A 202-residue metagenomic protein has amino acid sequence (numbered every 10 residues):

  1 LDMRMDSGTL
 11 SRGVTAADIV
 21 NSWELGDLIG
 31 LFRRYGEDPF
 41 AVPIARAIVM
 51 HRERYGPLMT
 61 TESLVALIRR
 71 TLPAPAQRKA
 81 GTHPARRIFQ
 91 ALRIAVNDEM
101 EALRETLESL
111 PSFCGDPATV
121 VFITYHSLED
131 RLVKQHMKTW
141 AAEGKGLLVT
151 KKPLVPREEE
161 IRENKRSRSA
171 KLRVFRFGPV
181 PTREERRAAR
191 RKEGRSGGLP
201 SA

Functional and structural regions predicted by a protein language model:
L1-A202: S-adenosyl-L-methionine-dependent methyltransferase catalytic core, i.e., the SAM/SAH-binding region
